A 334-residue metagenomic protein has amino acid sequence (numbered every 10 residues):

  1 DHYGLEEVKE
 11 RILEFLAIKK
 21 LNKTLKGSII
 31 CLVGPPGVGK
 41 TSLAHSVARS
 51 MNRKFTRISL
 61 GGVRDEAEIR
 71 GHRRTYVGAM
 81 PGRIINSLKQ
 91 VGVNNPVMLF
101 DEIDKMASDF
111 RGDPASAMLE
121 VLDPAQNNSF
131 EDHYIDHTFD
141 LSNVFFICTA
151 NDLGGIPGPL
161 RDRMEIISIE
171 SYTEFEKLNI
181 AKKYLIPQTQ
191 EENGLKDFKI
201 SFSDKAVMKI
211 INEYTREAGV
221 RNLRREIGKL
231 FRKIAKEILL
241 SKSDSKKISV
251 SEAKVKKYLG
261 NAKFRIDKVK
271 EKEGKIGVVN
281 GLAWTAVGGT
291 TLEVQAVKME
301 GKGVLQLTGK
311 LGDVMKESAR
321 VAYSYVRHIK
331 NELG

Functional and structural regions predicted by a protein language model:
D1-V33, V326-N331: Pre-Walker A (pre-P-loop) alpha-helix and adjacent loop at the N terminus of AAA/AAA+ ATPase modules, a conserved
T24-I30, N94-P96, V144, G303: Pre-Walker A (Motif I) flank of P-loop NTPase domains
K26-L60, K89, L119: Walker A/P-loop
S50-M80, S87, A107, E176: AAA+/P-loop NTPase substrate/partner-engagement loops
T75-L99, E131-T138: Conserved alpha-helical scaffold flanking the Walker A/P-loop in AAA+ ATPase domains
G92, C148, D152-D162, I166-G228 (+2 more regions): Conserved C-terminal "switch" segment of AAA+ ATPases
F100-F139: Conserved catalytic/switch belt of AAA+ P-loop NTPases
E226-G334: Conserved P-loop NTPase/AAA+ ATPase motor core
